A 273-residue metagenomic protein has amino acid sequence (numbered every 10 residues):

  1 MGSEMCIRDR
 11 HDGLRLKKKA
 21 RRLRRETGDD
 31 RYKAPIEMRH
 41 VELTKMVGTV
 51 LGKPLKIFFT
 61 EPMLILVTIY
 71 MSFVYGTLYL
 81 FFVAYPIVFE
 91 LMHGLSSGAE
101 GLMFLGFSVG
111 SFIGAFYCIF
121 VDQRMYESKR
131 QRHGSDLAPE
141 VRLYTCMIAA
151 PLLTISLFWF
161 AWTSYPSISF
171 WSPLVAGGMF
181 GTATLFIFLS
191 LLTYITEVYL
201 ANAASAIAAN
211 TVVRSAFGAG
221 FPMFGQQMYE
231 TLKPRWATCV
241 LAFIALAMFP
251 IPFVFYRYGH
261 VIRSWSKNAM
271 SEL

Functional and structural regions predicted by a protein language model:
G2-I7: Short, small-residue-biased leader/transition segments that mark boundaries at the very start of proteins
R8-K17, R257-S264: A cytosolic-side transmembrane-helix exit/cap motif
R10-H11, M63, R235: Alpha-helical hydrophobic packing sites
L14-V83, R130-L153: Flexible cytoplasmic loops linking transmembrane helices in multi-pass membrane transporters
Y75, Y79-L273: C-terminal transmembrane bundle
